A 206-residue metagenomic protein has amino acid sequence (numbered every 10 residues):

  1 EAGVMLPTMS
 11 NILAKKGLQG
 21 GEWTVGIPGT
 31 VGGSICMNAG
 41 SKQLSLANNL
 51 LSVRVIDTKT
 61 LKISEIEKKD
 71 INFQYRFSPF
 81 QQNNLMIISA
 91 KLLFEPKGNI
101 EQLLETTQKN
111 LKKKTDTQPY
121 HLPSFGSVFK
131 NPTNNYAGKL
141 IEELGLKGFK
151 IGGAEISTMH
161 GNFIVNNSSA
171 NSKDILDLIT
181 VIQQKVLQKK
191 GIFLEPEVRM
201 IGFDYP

Functional and structural regions predicted by a protein language model:
E1-V31: Anion-binding (especially nucleotide phosphate/pyrophosphate-binding) glycine-rich loop and adjoining beta-alpha core
M5, P28-I35, K42, V128 (+1 more regions): Gly/Ser/Thr-rich beta-alpha loop segments that engage phosphate groups in nucleotides
E22-T30, C36, L122, F149: Short glycine- and Lys/Arg-enriched binding-loop motifs that mark or flank ligand-binding interfaces
S34-M37, F73: Short Pro/Gly-enriched beta-strand edge/turn motifs at strand-loop
M37-L44, S64: Core subunits and conserved enzymes of cellular information-processing and envelope-translocation systems across
L46-N48: Short glycine/proline-enriched turns and hinge-like loops at secondary-structure junctions
L51-V55: Short polybasic amphipathic segments
I56-D177, Q184-K185, K189-P206: Phosphate/pyrophosphate- and phosphate-bearing ligand-binding catalytic cores of soluble enzymes
